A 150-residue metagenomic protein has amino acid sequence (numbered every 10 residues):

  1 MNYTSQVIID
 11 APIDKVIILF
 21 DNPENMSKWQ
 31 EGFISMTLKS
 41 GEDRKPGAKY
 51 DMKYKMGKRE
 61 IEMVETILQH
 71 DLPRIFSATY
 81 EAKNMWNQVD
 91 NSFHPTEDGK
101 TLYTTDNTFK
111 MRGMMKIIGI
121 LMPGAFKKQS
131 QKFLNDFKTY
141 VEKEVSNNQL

Functional and structural regions predicted by a protein language model:
M1-K39, K45, L150: Hydrophobic ligand-binding cavity/cleft-lining segments
S5-V7, M52, M63-L68, Q88-P95 (+1 more regions): Hydrophobic/aromatic beta-strand elements that line small-molecule binding cavities or substrate pockets in beta-rich
D10, W29, H70-D71, T96: A short, compositionally biased micro-patch
A11, M56-K58, Q69, F109-G113: Beta-strand elements of well-folded, non-transmembrane domains
P12-K15, Q129, F133: Short amphipathic alpha-helical segments
V16-F20, M26, Y50-M52, I67 (+4 more regions): Hydrophobic pocket/interface hotspot
T37-N84, D98, K132-L150: Glycine-rich portal/gate segments that line the openings of hydrophobic small-molecule binding cavities
E81-K132, N148-L150: Beta-strand/loop substructures that line and gate deep hydrophobic ligand-binding cavities in soluble
